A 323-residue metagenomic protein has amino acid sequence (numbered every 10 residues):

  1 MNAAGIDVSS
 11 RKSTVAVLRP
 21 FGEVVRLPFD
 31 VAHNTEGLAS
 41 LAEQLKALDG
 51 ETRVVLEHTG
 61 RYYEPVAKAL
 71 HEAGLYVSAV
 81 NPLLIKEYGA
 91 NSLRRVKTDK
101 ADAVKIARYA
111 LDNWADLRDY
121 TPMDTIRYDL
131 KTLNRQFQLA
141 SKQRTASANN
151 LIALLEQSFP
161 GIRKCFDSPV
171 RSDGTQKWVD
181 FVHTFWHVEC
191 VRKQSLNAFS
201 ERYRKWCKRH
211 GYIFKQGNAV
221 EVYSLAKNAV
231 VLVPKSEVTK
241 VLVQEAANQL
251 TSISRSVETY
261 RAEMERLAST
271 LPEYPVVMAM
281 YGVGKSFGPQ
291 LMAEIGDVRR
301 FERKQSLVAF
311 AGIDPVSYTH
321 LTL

Functional and structural regions predicted by a protein language model:
M1-L321: A detector of single, family-specific signature residues that are central to catalytic or substrate-handling motifs
